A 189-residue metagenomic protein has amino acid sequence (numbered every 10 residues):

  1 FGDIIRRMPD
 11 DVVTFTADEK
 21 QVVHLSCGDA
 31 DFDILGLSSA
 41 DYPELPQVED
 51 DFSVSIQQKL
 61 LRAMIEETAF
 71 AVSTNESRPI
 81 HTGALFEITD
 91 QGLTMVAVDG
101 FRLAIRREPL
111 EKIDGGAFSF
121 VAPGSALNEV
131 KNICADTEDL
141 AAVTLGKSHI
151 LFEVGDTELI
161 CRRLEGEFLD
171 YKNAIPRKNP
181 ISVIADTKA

Functional and structural regions predicted by a protein language model:
G2-A189: Structural preference for solvent-exposed beta-strand-turn elements and adjacent flexible terminal/loop segments within
